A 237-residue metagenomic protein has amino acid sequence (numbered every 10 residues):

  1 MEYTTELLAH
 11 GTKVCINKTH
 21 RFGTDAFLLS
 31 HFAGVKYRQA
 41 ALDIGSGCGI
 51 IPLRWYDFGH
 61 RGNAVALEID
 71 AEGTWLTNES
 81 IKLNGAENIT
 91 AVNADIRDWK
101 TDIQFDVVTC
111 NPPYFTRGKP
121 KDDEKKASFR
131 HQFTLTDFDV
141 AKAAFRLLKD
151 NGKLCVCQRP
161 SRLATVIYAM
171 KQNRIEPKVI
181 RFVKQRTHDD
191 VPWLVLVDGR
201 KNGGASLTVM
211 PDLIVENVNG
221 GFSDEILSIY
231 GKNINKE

Functional and structural regions predicted by a protein language model:
T19-F22, T136-P192: Conserved Class I SAM-dependent methyltransferase catalytic core
R38-G45: Conserved class I S-adenosyl-L-methionine
C48-R61: Conserved SAM-binding loop of SAM-dependent methyltransferases across substrates and taxa, primarily the Class I
N63-E68: Conserved SAM-binding motif I beta-strand of class I
T77-N78: Conserved SAM-binding loop
K100-V108: A short acidic, Gly/Pro-enriched loop at the edge of an enzyme's catalytic core that lines a small-molecule cofactor
P112-D139, A143: Mobile active-site "lid"/loop adjacent to the S-adenosyl-L-methionine
H188-E237: SAM/dcSAM-binding transferase cores
